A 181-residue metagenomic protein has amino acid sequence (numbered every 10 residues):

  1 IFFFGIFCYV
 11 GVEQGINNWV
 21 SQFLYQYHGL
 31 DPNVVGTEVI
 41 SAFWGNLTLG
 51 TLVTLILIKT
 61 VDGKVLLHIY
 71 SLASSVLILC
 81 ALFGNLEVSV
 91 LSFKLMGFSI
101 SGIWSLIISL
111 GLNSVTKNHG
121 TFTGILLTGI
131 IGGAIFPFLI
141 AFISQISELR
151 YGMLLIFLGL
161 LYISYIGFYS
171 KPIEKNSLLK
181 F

Functional and structural regions predicted by a protein language model:
I1-A42, T48: Extracytoplasmic gate region of multi-pass secondary transporters
L24-Y25, L57-I58, L112, I140-E148 (+1 more regions): Interfacial helix-cap and linker-helix signal at transmembrane-aqueous boundaries of multi-pass secondary transporters
W44-L52, G133-I135: Residue-level signature of mid-helix packing/kink "hotspots" within the transmembrane helices of 12-pass Major
L49-D62, S144: Helix-to-loop junctions at the C-terminal end of transmembrane segments in multipass secondary transporters
V65-C80: Structural signature of the two symmetry-related core transmembrane helices
V88-G102: Hydrophobic core of transmembrane alpha-helices in multi-pass small-molecule transporters, especially MFS/SLC-type
S101-T116: Intracellular juxtamembrane helix-capping segments at the cytosolic ends of symmetry-related transmembrane helices
L154-F181: Multi-pass alpha-helical transporter architecture, strongest for 12-TM Major Facilitator/SLC carriers used
